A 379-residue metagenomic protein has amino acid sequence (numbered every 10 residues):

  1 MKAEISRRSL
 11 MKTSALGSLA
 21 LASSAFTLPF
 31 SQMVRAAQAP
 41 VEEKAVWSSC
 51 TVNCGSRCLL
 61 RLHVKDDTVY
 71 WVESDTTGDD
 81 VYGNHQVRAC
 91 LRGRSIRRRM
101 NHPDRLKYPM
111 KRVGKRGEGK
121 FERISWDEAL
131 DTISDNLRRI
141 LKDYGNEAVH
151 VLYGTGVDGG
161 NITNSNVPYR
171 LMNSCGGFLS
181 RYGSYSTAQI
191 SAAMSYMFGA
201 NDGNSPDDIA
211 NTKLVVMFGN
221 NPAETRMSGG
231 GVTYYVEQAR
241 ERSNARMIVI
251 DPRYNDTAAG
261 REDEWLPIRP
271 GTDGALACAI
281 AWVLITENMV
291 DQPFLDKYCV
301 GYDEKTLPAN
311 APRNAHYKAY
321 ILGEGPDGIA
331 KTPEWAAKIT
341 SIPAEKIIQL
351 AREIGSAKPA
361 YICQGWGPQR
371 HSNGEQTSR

Functional and structural regions predicted by a protein language model:
M1-M289: N-terminal export/assembly segments and adjacent metallocofactor-ligating motifs of anaerobic energy-metabolism
A37-V41, S74-D79, E324-I329, G355 (+1 more regions): Short, hydrophobic/aliphatic alpha-helical segments
Y144-G145, G176, M197-N201, R313-G325 (+1 more regions): Glycine-centered helix-coil hinge/cap
Y144-G154, G183-S186, Q292-Y298, Q349-A351 (+1 more regions): Short coil/turn segments at secondary-structure boundaries
L152-G160, W335-I339, G365-S372: Conserved short loop/turn motifs at secondary-structure junctions
S165-N166, A330-K331, R379: A generic alpha-helix surface/boundary motif
R242, R253-A357: Long, well-ordered, tryptophan-enriched scaffold segments
G355-R379: Acidic catalytic cores of enzymes that act on phosphate-bearing nucleotides/polynucleotides
